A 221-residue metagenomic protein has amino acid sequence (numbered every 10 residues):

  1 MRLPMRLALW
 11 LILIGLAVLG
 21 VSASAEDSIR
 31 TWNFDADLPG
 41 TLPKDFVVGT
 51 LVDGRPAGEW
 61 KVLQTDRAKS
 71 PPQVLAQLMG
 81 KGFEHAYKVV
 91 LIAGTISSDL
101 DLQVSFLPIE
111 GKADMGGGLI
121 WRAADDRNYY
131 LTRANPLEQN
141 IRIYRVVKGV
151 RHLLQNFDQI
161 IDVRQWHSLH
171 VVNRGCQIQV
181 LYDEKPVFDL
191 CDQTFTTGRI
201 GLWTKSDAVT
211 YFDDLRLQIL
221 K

Functional and structural regions predicted by a protein language model:
A8-L19: Bacterial N-terminal signal peptides
S22-D27: Boundary at the C-terminal end of the N-terminal hydrophobic targeting segment
S28-T31, T197-K221: Ligand-recognition surfaces built from glycine- and aromatic
F34, L102-V104, Q165-V180: Short tryptophan-centered beta-strand motifs in secreted/extracellular beta-sheet-rich domains of glycan-recognition
P39, Q77-R142: Secretory/extracellular carbohydrate-interaction modules and structurally similar beta-sandwich "look-alikes"
T41-L75: Extracellular glycan-recognition surfaces and repeat-rich motifs
V147-S168: Short, aromatic/His-centered strand-loop micro-motif at the edge of beta-sheets
L181-G201: Short, solvent-exposed beta-strand-to-loop segments that form ligand-recognition rims of beta-rich domains
